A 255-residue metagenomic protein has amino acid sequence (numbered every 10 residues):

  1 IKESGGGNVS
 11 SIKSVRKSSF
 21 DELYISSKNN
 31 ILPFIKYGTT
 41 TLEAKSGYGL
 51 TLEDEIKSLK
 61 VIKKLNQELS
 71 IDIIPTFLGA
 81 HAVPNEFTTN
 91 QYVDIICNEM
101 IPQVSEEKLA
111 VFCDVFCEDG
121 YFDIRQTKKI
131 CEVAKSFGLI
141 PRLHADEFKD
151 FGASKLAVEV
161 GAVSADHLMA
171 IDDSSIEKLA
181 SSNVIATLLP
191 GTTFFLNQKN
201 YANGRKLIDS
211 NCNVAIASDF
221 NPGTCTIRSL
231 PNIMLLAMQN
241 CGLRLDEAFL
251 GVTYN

Functional and structural regions predicted by a protein language model:
I1, K36: Replace "His-x-His-based motif
K2, G79-H81, P190: Residues at the C-termini of beta-strands that transition into short coil/loop
K2, K13, M100, V160-G161 (+1 more regions): Homeobox/homeodomain signature
K2-G5, C225: Mobile beta-alpha loop/short-helix "lid" or hinge segments that flank ligand
G6-K28, L32, T40-F151: Metal-coordinating catalytic core of metallo-dependent amide/deamination hydrolases
I35, C97, S105-E106, K135 (+3 more regions): Non-catalytic positions within long, well-ordered alpha-helices that form the structural scaffold/packing of enzyme
Y37, I71, K108, V160-V163 (+1 more regions): Structured loop/turn residues at beta-strand edges in well-structured enzyme cores
I140, D150-N255: Active-site-adjacent C-terminal substructures of enzyme catalytic domains
